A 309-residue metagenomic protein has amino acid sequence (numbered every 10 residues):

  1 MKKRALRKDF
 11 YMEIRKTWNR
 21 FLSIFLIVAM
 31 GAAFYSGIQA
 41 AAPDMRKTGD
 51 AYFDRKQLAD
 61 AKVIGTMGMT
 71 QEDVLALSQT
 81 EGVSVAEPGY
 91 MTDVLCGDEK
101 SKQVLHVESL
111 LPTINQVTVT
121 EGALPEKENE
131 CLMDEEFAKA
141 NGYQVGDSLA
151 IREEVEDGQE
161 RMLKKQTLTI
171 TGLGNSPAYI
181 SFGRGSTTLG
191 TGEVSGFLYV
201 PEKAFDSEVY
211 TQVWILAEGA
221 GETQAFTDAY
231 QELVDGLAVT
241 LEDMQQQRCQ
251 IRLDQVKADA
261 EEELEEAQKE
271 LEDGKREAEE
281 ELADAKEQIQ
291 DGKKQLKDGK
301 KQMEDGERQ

Functional and structural regions predicted by a protein language model:
M1-A33: N-terminal Sec/SRP start-transfer signal
I24, F34, I38, N141 (+1 more regions): Active-site-proximal flexible loops/turns
G31-I38, A42, K257: Alpha-helical transmembrane segments
P43-Q309: Basic-flanked hydrophobic alpha-helices used for secretion and membrane insertion
